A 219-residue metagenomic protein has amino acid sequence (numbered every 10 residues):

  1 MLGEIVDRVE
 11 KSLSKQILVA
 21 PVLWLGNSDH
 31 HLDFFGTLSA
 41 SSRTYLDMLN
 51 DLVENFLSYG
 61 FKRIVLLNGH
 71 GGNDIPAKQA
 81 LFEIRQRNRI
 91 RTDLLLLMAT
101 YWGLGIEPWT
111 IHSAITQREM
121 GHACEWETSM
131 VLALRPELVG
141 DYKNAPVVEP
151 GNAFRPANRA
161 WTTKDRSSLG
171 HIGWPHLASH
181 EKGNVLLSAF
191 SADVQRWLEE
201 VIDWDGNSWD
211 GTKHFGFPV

Functional and structural regions predicted by a protein language model:
M1-R63, G69-V219: Extended, histidine- and acidic-residue-enriched regions that form the cofactor-binding/catalytic faces
